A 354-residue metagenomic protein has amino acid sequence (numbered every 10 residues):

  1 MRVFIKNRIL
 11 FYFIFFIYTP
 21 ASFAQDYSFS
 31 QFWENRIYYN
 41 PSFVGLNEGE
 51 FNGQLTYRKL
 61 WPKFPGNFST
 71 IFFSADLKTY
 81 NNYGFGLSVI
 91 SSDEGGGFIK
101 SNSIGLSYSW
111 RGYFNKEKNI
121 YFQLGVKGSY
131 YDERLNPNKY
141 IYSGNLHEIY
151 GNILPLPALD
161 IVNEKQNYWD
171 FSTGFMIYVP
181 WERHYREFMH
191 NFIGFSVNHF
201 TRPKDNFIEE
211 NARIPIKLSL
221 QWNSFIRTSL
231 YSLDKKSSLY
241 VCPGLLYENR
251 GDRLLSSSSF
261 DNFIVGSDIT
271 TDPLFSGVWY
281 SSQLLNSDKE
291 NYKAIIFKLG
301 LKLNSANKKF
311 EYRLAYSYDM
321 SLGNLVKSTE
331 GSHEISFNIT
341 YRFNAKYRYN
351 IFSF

Functional and structural regions predicted by a protein language model:
F4-Y18: Sec-dependent N-terminal signal peptides
T19-A24: Sec/Tat signal peptide C-region and signal peptidase I cleavage site
Q25-F354: Subset of outer-membrane beta-barrel
